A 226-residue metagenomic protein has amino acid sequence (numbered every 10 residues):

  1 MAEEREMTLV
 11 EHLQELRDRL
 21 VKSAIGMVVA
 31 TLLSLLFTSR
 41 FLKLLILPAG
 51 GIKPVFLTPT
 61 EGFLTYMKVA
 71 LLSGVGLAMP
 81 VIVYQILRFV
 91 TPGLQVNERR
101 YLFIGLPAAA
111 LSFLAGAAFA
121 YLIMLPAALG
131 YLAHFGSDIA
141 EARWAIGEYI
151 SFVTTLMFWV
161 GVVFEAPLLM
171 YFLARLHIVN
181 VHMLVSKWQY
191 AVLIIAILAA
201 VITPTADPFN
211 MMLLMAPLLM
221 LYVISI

Functional and structural regions predicted by a protein language model:
M1-I226: Membrane topogenic/interface segments and analogous intrinsically disordered interaction regions
